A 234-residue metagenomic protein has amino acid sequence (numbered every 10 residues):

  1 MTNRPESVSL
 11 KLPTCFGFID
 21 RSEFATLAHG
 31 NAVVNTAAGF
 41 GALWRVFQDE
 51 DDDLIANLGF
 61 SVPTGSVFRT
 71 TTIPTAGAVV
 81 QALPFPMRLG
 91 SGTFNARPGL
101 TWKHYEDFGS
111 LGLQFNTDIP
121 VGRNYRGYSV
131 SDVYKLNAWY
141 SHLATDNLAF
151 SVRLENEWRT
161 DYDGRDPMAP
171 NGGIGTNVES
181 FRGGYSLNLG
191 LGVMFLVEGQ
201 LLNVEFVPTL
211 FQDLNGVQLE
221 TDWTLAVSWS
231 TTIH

Functional and structural regions predicted by a protein language model:
M1-T2, T209: Short glycine/proline- and aromatic-enriched beta-strand/turn motifs that initiate or cap beta-hairpins
N3-S7, F47-D51, Y105-G109, L143-N147 (+2 more regions): Outer-membrane beta-barrel channels and translocator barrels
N3-S9, V33-A37, N156: Generic alpha-helix structural propensity
R4-L10, G17-S22: Short active-site-adjacent helix-start/loop capping segments
V8-L12, L54-L58, A96, G109-F115 (+5 more regions): Transmembrane beta-strands of outer-membrane beta-barrel proteins
P13-G17, G59-P63, N116-P120, K135 (+3 more regions): Outer-membrane beta-barrel pore domains and translocons
G17-Y125, T176, F181, H234: Outer-membrane pore/translocation modules
S129-H234: Outer membrane beta-barrel transmembrane domains
